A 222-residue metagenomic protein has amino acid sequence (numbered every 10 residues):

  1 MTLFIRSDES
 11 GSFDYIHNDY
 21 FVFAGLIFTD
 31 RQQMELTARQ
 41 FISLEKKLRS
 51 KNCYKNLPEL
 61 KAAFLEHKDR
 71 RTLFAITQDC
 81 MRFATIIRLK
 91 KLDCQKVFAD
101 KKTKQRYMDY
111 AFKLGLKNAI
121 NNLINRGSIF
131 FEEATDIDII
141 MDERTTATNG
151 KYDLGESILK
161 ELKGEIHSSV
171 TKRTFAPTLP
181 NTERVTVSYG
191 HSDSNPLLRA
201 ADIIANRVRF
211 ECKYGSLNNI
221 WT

Functional and structural regions predicted by a protein language model:
M1-T222: Phosphate-ester processing/binding pockets and catalytic centers
